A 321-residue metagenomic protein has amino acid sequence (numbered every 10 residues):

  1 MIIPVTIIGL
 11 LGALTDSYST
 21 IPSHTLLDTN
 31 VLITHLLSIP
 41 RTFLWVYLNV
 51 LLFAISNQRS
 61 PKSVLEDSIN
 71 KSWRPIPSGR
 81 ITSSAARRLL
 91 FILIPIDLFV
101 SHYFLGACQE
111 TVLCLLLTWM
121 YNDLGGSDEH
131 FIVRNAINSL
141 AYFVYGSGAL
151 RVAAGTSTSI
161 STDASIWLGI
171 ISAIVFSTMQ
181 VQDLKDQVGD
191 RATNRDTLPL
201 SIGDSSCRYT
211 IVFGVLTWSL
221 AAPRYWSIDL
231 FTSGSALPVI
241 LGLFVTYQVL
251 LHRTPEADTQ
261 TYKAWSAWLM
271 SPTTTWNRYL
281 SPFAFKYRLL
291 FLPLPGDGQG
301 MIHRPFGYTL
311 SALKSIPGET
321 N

Functional and structural regions predicted by a protein language model:
M1-S84: N-terminal signal-anchor/initial transmembrane insertion module of eukaryotic multi-pass membrane proteins
I2-L11, A136-R151, S201-D204, K263-R278: Small-residue-rich segments of transmembrane alpha-helices in multi-pass membrane proteins, especially helix faces
N30-L37, I69, S206, S227-N321: Extended hydrophobic alpha-helices typical of membrane-associated regions
N30-S60, I94-D97, C108-W119, S159-V181: Membrane-embedded alpha-helical segments that form the functional core of polytopic membrane enzymes, especially those
V46, V50-I92, V175-P223, V249-L250: Solvent-exposed interhelical
A54-R59, T118-F131, D183, Y247-R253: C-terminal ends of transmembrane helices
R74-S157: Intramembrane alpha-helical segments
E110, N135-Q187, R191, S205-W218: Functional transmembrane core segments of multi-pass inner-membrane proteins
